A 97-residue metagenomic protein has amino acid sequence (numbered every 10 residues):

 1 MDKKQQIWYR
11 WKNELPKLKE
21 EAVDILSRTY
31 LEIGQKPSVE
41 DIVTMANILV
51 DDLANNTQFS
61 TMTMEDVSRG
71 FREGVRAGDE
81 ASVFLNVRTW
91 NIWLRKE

Functional and structural regions predicted by a protein language model:
M1-E97: Charged interaction scaffolds used for protein-protein
